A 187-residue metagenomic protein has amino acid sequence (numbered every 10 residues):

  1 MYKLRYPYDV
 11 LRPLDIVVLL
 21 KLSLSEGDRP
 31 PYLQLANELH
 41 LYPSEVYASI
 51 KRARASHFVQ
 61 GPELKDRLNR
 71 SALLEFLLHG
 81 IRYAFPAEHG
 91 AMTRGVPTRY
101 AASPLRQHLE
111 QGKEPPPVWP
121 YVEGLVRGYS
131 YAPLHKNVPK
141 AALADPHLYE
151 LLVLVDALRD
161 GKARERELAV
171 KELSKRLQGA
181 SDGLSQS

Functional and structural regions predicted by a protein language model:
M1-S25: Short alpha-helical segments that sit at the start of domains
L4-R5, G27, L41-E45, P62: N-terminal cysteine/histidine-rich coordination modules
E26-L39: Short acidic, hydrophobic short linear motifs in intrinsically disordered regions
H40-A55: Short amphipathic alpha-helical interaction segments
R54-D66: A short, conserved structural fragment
E63-G95: Intrinsically disordered, low-complexity basic tails/linkers immediately adjacent to helix-turn-helix/homeobox/MYB/SANT
A84-V170: Exposed, interaction-prone assembly regions rather than primary DNA-binding/catalytic cores
K175-G183: N-terminal, charged low-complexity regulatory/assembly segments
